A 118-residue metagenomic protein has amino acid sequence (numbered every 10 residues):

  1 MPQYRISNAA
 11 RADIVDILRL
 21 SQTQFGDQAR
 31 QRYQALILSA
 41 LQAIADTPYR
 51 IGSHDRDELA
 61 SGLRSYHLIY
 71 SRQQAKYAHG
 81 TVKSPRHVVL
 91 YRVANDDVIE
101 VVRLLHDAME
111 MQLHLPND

Functional and structural regions predicted by a protein language model:
Q3-Q74: Basic, Lys/Arg-enriched alpha-helical interface segments
Q74-D118: Enriched for short, Lys/Arg-rich terminal
